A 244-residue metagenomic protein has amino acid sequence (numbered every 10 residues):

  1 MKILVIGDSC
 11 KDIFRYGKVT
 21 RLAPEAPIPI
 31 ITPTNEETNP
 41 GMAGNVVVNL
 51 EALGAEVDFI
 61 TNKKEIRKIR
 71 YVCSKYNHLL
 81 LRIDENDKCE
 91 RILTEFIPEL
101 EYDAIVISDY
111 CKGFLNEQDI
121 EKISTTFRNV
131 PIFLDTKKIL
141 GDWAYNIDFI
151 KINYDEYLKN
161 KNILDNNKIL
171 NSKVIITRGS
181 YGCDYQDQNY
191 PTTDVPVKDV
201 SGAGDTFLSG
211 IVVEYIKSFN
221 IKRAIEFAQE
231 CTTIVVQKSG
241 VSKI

Functional and structural regions predicted by a protein language model:
K2-I6, K11-V106, D119: Conserved N-terminal subdomain of the carbohydrate kinase-like
D8-S9, Y110, T206: Active-site metal-binding loops of divalent metal-dependent hydrolases
S9-C10, K63-K64, D87, K138 (+3 more regions): Glycine-rich beta-alpha junction loops
T20-L22, A26, Y71-N86, A104-D165 (+1 more regions): Conserved beta-alpha-beta core of the PfkB/ribokinase-like small-molecule kinase fold
N35-M42, C111-L115, E156, D199: Catalytic cores of large soluble enzymes that bind and process phosphate-bearing ligands
D58, D148-Y154, N189-T192: Short hydrophobic/aromatic-enriched beta-strand-loop microsegments
L100-E101, Q118-N146, K161-I244: Conserved phosphate-binding/catalytic region of the ribokinase-like
